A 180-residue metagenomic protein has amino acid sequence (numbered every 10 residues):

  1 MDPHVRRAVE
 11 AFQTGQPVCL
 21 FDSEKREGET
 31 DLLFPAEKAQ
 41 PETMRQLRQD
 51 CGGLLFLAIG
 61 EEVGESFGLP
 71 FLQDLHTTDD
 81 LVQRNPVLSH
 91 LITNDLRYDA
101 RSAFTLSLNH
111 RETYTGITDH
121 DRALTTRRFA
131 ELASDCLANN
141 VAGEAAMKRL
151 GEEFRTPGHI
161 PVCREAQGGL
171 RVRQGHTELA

Functional and structural regions predicted by a protein language model:
M1-A180: Catalytic domains of riboflavin
